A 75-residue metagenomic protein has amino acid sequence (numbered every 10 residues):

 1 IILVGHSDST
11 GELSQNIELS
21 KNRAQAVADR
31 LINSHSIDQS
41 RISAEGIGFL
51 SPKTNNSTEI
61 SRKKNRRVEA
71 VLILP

Functional and structural regions predicted by a protein language model:
I2-L3: Long, heptad-repeat coiled-coil alpha-helices that serve as cytosolic signaling/dimerization stalks in transmembrane
H6-P75: Periplasmic OmpA-like peptidoglycan-binding domain that tethers envelope proteins to the cell wall
